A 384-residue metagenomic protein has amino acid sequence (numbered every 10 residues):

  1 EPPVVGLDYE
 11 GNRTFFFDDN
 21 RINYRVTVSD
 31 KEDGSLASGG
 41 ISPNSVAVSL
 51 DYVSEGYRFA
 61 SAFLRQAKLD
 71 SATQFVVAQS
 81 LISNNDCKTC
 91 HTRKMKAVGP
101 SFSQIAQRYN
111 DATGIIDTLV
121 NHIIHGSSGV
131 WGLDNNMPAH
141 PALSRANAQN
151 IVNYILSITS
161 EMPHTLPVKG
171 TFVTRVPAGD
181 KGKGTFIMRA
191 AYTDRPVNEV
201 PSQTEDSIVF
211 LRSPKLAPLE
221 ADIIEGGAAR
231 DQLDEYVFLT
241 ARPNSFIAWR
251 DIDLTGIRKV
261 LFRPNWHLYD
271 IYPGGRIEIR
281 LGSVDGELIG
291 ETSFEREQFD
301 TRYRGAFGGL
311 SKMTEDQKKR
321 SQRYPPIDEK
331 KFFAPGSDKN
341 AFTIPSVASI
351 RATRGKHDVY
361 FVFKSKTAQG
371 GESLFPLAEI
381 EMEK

Functional and structural regions predicted by a protein language model:
E1, I22-R25, S29-S35, G39-S54 (+3 more regions): C-terminal capping alpha-helices of c-type cytochrome domains
E1-F17, R58-S83: Electrostatic cytochrome c docking/interface patches
L7, V48-Y52, I279-S283: Conserved aromatic beta-strand anchor motif in extracellular beta-sandwich/beta-rich domains
R13-R21, D253-L254: Short, solvent-exposed loop/linker segments at the N-terminal edge of repeated beta-sheet extracellular domains
N20-Y24, R258-V260: Structural beta-strand segments of beta-rich domains
I82-K94, I151-I155: The canonical Cys-X-X-Cys-His
T89, V98-Y109, I124-V152: Axial heme c-ligation environment in periplasmic c-type cytochrome domains
T159-K384: Extracytoplasmic
